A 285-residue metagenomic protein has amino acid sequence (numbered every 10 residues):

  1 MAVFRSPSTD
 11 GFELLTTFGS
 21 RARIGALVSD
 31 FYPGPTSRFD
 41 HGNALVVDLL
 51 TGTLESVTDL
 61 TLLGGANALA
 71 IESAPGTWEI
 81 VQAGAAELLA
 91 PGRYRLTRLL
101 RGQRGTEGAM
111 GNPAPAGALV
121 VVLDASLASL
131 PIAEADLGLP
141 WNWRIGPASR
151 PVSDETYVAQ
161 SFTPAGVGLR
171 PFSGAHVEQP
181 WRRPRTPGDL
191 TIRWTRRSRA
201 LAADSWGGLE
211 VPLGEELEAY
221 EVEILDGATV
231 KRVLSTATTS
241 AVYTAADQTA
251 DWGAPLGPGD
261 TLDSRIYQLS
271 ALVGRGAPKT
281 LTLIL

Functional and structural regions predicted by a protein language model:
M1-L285: Interface-prone segments of viral and bacterial extracellular assemblies
